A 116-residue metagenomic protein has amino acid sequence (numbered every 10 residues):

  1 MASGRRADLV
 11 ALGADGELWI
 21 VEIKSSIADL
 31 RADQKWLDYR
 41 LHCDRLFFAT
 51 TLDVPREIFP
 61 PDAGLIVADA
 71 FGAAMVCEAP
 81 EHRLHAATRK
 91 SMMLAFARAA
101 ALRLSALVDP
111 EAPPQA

Functional and structural regions predicted by a protein language model:
M1-A2: A short acidic/basic microdomain associated with nuclease active sites
R5-A7, I23, L30, A49-T50 (+1 more regions): Generic preference for well-ordered secondary structure
A7-I20: Active-site beta-strand-loop-beta-strand hairpin of nuclease catalytic cores that positions key catalytic residues
A11, C43, A49, A73 (+1 more regions): Small-side-chain structural scaffolding
E17, V54, F71-A73: Surface-exposed, flexible loop/turn segments at secondary-structure boundaries
S25-D69: Catalytic cores of nucleic-acid endonucleases
I58-A116: Non-catalytic C-terminal interaction segments of nucleic acid-processing enzymes
